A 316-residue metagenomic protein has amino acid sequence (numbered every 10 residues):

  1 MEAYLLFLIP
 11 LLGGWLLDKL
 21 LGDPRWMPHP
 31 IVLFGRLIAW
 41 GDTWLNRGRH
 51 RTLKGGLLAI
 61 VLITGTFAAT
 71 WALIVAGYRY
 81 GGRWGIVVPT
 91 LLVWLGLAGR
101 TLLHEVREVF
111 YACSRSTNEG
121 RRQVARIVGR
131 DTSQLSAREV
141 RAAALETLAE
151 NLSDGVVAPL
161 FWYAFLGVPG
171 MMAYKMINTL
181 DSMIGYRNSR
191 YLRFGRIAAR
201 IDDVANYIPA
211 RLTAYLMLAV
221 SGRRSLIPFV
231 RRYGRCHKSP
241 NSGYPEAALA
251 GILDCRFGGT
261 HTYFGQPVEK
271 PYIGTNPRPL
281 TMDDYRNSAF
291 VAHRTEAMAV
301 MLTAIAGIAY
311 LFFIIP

Functional and structural regions predicted by a protein language model:
M1-M172, G185-P316: Hydrophobic alpha-helical transmembrane segments
K175: Pseudouridine synthase
N178: Substrate/ligand-engaging "lid" and interaction regions
D181-S182: Glycine-rich phosphate/dinucleotide-binding loop and adjoining beta-alpha-beta core of small-molecule
